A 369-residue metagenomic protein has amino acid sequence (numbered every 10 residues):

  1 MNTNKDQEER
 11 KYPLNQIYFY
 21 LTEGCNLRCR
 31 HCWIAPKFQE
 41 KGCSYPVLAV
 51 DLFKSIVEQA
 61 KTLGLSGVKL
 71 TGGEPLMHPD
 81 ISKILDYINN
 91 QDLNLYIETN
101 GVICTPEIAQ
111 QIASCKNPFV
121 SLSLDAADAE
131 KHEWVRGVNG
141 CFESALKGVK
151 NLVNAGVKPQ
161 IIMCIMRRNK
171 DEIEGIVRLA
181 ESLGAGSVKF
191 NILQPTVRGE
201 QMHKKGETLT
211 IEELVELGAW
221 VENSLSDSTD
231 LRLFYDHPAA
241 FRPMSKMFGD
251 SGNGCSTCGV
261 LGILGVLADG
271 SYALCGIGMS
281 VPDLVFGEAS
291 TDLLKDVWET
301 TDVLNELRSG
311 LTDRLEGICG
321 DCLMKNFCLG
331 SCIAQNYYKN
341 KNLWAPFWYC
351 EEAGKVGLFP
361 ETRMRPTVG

Functional and structural regions predicted by a protein language model:
M1-F119: Conserved alpha-helical substructure of the radical SAM core
T22, E74, G101-V102, D125 (+3 more regions): Short beta->alpha junction loops/turns
P36, G72, L124, I192 (+2 more regions): Residues that line or immediately flank small-molecule/substrate-binding pockets and catalytic motifs
L48, P79, G140, R168-D171 (+1 more regions): Residue-level signal for the nucleotide or nucleotide-sugar donor/cofactor binding architecture
S55-G72, L307, A345-G369: Short Fe-S-cluster ligation motifs
S114, S123-D125, E130-D292: Radical SAM enzyme [4Fe-4S]-AdoMet core and its adjacent flexible, acidic and glycine-rich loops/tails across
P238-L358: Accessory C-terminal segments flanking Radical SAM cores
